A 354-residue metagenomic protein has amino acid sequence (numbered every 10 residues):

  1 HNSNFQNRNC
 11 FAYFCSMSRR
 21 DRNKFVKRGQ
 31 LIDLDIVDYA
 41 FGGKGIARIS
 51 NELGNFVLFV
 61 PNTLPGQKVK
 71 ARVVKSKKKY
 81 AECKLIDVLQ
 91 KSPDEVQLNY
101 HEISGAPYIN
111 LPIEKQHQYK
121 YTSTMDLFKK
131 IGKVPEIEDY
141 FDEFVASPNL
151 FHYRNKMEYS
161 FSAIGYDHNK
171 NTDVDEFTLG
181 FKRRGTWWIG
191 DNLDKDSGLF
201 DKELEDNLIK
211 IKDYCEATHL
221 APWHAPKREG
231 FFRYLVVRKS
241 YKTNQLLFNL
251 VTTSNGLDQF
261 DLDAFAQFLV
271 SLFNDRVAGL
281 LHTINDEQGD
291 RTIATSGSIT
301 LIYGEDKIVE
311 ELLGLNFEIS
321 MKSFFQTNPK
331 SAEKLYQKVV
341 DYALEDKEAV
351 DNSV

Functional and structural regions predicted by a protein language model:
Q6-R8: Charged/polar low-complexity intrinsically disordered segments
M17-V354: Accessory RNA-recognition modules of RNA-modification enzymes
